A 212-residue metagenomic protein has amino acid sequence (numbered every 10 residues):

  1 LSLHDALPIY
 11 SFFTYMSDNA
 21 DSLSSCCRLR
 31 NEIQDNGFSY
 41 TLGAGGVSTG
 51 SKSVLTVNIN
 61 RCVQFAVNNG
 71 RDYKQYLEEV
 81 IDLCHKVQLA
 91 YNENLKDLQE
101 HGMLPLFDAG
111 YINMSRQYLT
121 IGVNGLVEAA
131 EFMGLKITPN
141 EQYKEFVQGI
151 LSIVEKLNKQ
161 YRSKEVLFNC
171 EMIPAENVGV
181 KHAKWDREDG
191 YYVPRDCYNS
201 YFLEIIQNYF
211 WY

Functional and structural regions predicted by a protein language model:
L1, A6-S115, K136, N140-Y212: Conserved catalytic cores of very large enzyme subunits
D108-A129: Core structural elements
E128-K136: Well-ordered alpha-helical scaffold segments within catalytic/enzyme domains
